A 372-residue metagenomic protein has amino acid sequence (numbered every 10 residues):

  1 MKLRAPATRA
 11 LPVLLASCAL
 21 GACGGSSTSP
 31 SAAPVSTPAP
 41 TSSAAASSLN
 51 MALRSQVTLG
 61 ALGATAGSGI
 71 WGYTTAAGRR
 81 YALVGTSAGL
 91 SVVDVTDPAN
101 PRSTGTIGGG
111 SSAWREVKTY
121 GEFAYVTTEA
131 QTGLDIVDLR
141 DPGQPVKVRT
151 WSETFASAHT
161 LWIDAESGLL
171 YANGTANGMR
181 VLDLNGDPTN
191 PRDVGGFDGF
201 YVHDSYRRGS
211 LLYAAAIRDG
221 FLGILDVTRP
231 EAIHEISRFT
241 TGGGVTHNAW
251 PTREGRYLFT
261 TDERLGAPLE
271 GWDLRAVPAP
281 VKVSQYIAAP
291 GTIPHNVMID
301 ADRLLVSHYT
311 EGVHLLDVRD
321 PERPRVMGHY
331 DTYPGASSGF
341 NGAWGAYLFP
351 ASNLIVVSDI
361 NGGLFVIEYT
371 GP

Functional and structural regions predicted by a protein language model:
M1-P12: Bacterial N-terminal signal peptides that target proteins for export
L20-A22: C-terminal motif of bacterial Sec signal peptides marking the signal peptidase cleavage site
G24-G25, S29-P372: Feature marking well-ordered beta-strand scaffolds used for ligand recognition
